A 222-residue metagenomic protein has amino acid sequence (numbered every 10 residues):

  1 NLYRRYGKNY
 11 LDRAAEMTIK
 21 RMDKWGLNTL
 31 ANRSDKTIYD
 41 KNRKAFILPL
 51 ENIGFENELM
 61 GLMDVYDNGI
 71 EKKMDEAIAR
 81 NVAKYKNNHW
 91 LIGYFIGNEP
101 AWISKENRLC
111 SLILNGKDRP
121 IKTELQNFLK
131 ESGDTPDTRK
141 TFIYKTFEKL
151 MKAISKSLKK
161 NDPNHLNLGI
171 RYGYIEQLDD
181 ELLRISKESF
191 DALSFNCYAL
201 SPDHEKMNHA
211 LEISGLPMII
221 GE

Functional and structural regions predicted by a protein language model:
N1, I121-K130, T146-L150, S155: Short, compositionally biased "basic patch" segments
N1-D40, E56-W90, G133-K145, G221: Active-site-adjacent substrate/metal-binding segments within catalytic domains of carbohydrate-active enzymes
D23-T29, N42-I47, N87-G93, D162-N167 (+2 more regions): Loop/turn elements at helix/coil->beta-strand transitions in domains of secreted/extracellular proteins
S34, L48-L50, I96-N98, G169-Y172 (+2 more regions): A cross-domain feature marking catalytic cores of carbohydrate-active enzymes and several ubiquitous metabolic/repair
T37-Y39, F55, P100-S104, Y174-L178 (+1 more regions): Flexible loop/turn segments at secondary-structure boundaries
D40-G54, H89, I96-S132: Aromatic- and acidic-residue-enriched segments that line the glycan-binding/catalytic groove of carbohydrate-active
L48-P49, D64-V65, R184-K187: Short, hinge-like loop/turn segments at secondary-structure boundaries
T141, K145-K156, K160-E222: Glycoside hydrolase catalytic-domain groove-lining segments
